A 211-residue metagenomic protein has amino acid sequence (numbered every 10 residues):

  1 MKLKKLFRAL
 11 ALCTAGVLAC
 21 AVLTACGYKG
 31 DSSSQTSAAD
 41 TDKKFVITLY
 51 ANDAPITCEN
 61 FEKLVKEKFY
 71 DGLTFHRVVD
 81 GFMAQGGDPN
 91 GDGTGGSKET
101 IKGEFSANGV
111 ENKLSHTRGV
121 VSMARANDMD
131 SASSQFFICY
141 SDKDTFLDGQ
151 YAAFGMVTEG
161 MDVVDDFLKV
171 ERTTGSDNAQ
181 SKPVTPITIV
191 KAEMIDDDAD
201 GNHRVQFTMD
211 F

Functional and structural regions predicted by a protein language model:
K2-R8, C13-F211: Cyclophilin-like peptidyl-prolyl cis-trans isomerases
